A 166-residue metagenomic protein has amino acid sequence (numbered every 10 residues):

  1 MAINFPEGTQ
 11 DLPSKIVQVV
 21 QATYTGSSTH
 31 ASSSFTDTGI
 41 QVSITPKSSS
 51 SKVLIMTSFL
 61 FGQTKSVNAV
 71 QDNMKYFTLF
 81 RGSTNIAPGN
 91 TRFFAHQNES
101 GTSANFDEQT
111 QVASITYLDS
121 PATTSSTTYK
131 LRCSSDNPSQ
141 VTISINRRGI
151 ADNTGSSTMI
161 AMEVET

Functional and structural regions predicted by a protein language model:
M1-S27, T166: Glycine-rich, low-complexity segments
N4-P6, T36, T45: Generic, ordered loop/turn and secondary-structure boundary motif
T23-Y24, T29-S34, P46-S126, K130-T166: Terminal beta-strand-rich extracellular "head" domains that mediate receptor/glycan or other ligand binding
I40-V42: Extended, low-complexity regulatory regions
